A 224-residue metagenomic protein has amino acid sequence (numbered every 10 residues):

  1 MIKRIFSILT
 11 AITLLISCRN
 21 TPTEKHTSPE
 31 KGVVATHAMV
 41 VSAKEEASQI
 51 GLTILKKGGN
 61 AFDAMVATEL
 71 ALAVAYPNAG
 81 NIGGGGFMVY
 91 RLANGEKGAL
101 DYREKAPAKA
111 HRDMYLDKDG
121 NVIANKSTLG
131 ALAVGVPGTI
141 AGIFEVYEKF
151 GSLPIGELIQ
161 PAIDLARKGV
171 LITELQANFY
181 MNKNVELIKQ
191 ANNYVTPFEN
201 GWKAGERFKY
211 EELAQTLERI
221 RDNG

Functional and structural regions predicted by a protein language model:
I2-A11: Sec-dependent signal peptide recognition, specifically the positively charged N-region followed immediately by
L14-S17: C-terminal motif of bacterial Sec signal peptides marking the signal peptidase cleavage site
T21-Q49, A61-G224: Noncatalytic scaffold domains of N-terminal-nucleophile
T53-L55: Long, structured ligand/cofactor-binding scaffold of large enzymes
